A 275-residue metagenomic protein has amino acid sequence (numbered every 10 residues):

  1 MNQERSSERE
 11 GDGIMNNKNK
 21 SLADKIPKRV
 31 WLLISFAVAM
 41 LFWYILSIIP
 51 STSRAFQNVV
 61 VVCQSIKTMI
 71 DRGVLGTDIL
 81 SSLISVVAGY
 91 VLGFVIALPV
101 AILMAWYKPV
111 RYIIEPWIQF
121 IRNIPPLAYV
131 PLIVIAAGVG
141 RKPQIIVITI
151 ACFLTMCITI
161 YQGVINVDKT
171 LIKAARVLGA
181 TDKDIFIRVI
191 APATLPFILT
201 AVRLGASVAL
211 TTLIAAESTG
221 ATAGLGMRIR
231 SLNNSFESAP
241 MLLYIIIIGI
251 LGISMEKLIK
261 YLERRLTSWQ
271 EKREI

Functional and structural regions predicted by a protein language model:
M1-A37, K257-I275: Transmembrane alpha-helical segments of polytopic membrane transport and secretion proteins
S21-L22, I49-V91: Periplasmic/extracellular loop-to-transmembrane helix junction in inner-membrane transport proteins
A88-I118: Transmembrane-helix boundary motif in ABC transporter permease subunits
K108, I165, T200, L242-I275: C-terminal transmembrane helix and the adjacent membrane-cytosol boundary/short C-terminal tail of inner/organellar
Q119-F153, Q162-G163: Generic hydrophobic transmembrane alpha-helix motif, especially the helices
I124, V164-V167, A174-T194, N234: Short helix-to-coil transition segments within interhelical loops that connect adjacent transmembrane helices
I135-A136, T211-I247, T267-I275: Glycine-rich helix-loop "coupling/hinge" segments at transmembrane-helix boundaries in multipass transporters
I146, I150, D182-A215, L243 (+1 more regions): Transmembrane alpha-helices
